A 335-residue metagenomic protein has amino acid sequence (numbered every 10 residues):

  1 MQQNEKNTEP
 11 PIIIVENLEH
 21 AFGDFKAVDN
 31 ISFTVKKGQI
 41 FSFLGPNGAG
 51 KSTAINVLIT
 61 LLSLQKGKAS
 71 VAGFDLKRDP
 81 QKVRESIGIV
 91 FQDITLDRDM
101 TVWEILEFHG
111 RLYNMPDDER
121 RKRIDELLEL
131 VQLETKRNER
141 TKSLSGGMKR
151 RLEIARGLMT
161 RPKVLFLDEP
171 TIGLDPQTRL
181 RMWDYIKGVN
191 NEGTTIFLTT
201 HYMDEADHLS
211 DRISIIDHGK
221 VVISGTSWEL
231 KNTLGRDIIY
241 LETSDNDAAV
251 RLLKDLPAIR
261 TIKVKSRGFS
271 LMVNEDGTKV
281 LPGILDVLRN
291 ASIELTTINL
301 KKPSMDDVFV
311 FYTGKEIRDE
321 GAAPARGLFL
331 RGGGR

Functional and structural regions predicted by a protein language model:
E107, R111, D118-K136: Conserved ABC ATPase "signature" region
R140-L144: Conserved ABC ATPase signature
R161: Conserved catalytic motifs of ABC-family nucleotide-binding domains
L165-D168: Catalytic Walker B motif of ABC-type/P-loop ATPase nucleotide-binding domains
G235-K315: Short, charged/small-residue-rich alpha-helical element at the C-terminal edge of ABC transporter nucleotide-binding
